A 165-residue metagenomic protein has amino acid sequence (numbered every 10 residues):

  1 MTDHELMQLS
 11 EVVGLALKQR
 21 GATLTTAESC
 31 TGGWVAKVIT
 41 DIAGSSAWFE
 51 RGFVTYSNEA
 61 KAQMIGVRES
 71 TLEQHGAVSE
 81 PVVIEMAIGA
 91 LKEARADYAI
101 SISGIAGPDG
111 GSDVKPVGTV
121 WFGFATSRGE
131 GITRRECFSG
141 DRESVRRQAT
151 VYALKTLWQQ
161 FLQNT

Functional and structural regions predicted by a protein language model:
M1-T165: Short alpha-helical segments enriched in small residues
